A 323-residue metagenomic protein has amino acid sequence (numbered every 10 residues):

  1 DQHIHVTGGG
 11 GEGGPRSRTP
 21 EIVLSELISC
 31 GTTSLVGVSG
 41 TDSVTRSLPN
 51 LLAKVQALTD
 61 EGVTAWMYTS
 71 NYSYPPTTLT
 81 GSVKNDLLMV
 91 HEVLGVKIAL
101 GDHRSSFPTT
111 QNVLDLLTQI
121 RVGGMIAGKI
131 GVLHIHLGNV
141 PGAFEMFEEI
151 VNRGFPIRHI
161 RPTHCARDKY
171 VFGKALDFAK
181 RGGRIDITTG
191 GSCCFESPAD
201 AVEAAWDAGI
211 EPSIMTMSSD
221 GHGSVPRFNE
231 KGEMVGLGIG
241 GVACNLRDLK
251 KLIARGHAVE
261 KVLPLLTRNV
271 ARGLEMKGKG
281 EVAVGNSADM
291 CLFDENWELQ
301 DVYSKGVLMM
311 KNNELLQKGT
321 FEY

Functional and structural regions predicted by a protein language model:
D1-A53: Metal-associated gating/positioning segment near the N- to mid-region
H3, G31, L58, V96 (+6 more regions): Divalent metal-coordination and catalytic microenvironments
I4, G31-T32, V63, V93 (+1 more regions): A structural motif
I28, T59, A179, I253: Anion (oxyanion) recognition and catalysis
S39-K174: Histidine/acidic-residue-rich, glycine-tolerant segments that coordinate divalent metal ions
T118-F228, E233-G236: Active-site core of metal-dependent hydrolases
D207-F293: His/Asp/Glu-enriched, well-ordered alpha-helical/loop segment that forms or immediately abuts the divalent-metal
E281-Y323: C-terminal cap of metal-dependent C-N hydrolases
